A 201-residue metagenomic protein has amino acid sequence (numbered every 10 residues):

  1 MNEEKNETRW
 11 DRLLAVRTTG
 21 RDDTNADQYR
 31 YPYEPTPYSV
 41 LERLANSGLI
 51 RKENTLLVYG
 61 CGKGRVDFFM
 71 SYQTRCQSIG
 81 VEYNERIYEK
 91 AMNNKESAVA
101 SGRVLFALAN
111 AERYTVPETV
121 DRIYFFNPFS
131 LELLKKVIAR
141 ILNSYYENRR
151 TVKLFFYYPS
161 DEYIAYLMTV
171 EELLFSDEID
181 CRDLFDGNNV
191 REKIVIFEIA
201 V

Functional and structural regions predicted by a protein language model:
M1-R51: S-adenosyl-L-methionine
E53-G62: Conserved class I S-adenosyl-L-methionine
G64-F68: Glycine-rich SAM-binding Motif I of class I
Q77-E82: Conserved SAM-binding motif I beta-strand of class I
A91-M92: Conserved SAM-binding loop
S101-N110: Conserved SAM-binding strand-loop segment of SAM-dependent methyltransferases
R122-L134: A short SAM/SAH-binding and catalytic strip from SAM-dependent methyltransferases
E132-E192: C-terminal substrate-binding/active-site "lid" region of AdoMet-derived donor-dependent transferases
